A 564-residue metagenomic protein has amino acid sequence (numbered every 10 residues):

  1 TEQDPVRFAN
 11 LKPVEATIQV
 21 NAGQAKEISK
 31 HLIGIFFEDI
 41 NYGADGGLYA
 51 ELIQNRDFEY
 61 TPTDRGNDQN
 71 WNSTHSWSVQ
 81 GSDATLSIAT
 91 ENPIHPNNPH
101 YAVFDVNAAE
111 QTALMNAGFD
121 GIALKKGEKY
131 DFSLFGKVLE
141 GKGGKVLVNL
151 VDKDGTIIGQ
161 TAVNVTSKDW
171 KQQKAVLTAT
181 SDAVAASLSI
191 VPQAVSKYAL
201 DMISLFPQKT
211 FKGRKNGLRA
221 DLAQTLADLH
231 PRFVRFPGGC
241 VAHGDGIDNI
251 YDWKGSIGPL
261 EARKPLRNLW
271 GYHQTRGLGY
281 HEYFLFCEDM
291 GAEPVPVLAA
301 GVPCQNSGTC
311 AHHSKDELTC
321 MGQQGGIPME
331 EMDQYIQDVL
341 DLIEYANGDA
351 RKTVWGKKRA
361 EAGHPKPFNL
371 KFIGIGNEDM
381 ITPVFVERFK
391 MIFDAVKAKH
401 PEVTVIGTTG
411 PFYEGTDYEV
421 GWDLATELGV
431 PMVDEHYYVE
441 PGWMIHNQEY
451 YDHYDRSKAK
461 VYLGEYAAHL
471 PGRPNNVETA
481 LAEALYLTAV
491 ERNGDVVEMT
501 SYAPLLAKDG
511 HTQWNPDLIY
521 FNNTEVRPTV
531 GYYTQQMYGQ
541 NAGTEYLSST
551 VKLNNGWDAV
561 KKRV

Functional and structural regions predicted by a protein language model:
T1-R276, E293-V295, C310-G322, P328-D333 (+3 more regions): Extracellular and organelle-lumenal recognition/adhesion modules and their flexible linkers in secreted
H31-F37, R232-F236, P294-L298, K371-I375 (+4 more regions): Hydrophobic faces of well-ordered beta-strands that scaffold small-molecule active sites in alpha/beta enzyme cores
I35, F58, L134, H230 (+6 more regions): Conserved, mostly hydrophobic/aromatic
E38-I40, F236-V241, A299-G301, I375-M380 (+4 more regions): Active-site beta-loop-alpha junctions enriched in small/polar residues
L177-S189, V195, T210-P231, T275-M290 (+5 more regions): An active-site-proximal structural segment forming one wall of the substrate-binding cleft that immediately precedes
V191-Q193, P207, P237-C240, V297-Q305 (+2 more regions): Active-site groove signature of glycoside hydrolases
L285-F286, K390-T404, W422-N541: Catalytic-core region of carbohydrate-active enzymes that cleave or remodel glycosidic bonds
K562-V564: Carbohydrate-binding surface patches
